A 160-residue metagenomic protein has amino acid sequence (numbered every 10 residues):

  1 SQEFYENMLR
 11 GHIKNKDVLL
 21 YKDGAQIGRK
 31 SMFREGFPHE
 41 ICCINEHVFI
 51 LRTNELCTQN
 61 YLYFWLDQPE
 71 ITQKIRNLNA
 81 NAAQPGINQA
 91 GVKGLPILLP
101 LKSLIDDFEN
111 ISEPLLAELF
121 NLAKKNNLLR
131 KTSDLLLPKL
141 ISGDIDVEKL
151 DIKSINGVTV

Functional and structural regions predicted by a protein language model:
S1-L19, M32-F33: Sequence-specific dsDNA recognition surfaces
S1-L9, Q26-I27, A80, N88: Low-complexity, Lys/Gly-biased intrinsically disordered segments
N15, R29, G94-P96: Extracellular/lumenal ectodomain signal focusing on beta-strand-rich modules and carbohydrate-recognition contexts
V18-Y21, A25-I44, N60-F64, Q73-L78: Short, ligand-facing micro-motifs at secondary-structure edges
C43-E46, A90-V92: Short edge beta-strand segments in beta-sheet-rich domains
L56-C57, Y61-W65, T72-K74, L78-N81 (+1 more regions): Amphipathic alpha-helical coiled-coil/heptad-repeat segments
